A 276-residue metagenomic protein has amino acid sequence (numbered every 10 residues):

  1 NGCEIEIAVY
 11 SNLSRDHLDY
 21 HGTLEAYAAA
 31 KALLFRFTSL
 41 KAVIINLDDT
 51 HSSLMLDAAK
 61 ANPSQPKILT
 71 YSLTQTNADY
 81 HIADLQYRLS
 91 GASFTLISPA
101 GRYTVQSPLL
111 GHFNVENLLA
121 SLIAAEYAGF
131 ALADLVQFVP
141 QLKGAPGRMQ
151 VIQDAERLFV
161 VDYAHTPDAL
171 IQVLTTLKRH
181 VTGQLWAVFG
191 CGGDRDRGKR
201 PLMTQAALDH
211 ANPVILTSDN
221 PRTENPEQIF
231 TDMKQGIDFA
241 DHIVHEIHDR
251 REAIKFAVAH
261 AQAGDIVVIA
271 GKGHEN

Functional and structural regions predicted by a protein language model:
G2-C3, A206: Short glycine/proline-enriched loop/turn "hinge" motifs that connect secondary-structure elements and lie
E4-F159, K234-G236: Acidic, Mg2+-coordinating active-site environments of NTP-dependent enzymes
Q65-K67, A100, L110, A120-N276: ATP-dependent carboxylate-amine ligase
